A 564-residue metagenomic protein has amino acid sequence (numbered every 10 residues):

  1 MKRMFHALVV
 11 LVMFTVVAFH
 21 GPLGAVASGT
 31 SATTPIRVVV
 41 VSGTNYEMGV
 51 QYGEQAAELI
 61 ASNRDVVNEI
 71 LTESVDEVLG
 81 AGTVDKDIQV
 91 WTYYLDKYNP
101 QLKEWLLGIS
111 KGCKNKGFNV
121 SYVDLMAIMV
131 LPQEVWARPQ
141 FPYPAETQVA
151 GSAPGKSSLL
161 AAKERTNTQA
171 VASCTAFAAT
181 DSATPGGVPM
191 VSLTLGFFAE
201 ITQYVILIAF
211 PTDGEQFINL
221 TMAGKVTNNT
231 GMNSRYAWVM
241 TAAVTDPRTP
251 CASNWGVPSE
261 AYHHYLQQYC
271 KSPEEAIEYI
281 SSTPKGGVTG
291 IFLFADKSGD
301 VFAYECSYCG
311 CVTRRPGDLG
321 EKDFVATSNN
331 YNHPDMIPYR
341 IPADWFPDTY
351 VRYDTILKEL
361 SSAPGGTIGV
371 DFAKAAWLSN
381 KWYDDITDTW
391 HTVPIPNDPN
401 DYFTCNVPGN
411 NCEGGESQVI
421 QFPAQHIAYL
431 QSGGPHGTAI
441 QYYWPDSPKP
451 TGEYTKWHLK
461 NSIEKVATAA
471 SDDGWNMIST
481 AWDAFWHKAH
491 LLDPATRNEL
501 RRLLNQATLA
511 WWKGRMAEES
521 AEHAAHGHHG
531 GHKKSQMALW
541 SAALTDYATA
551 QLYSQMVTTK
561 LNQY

Functional and structural regions predicted by a protein language model:
M1-V9: Bacterial N-terminal signal peptides that target proteins for export
T15-G24: C-terminal segment of classical bacterial N-terminal signal peptides
G29-E146, G155, L159-K163, A170-S173 (+3 more regions): C-terminus-biased signal that marks the final domain/tail of proteins
Q133-Y262, E416-I420, I427-Q431, G437: Internal mixed beta-strand/loop scaffold within catalytic domains of large alpha/beta enzymes
H528-H529: Intrinsically disordered, low-complexity regions enriched in glycine and serine
N562-Y564: TPR/TPR-like alpha-solenoid helical repeat scaffolds
